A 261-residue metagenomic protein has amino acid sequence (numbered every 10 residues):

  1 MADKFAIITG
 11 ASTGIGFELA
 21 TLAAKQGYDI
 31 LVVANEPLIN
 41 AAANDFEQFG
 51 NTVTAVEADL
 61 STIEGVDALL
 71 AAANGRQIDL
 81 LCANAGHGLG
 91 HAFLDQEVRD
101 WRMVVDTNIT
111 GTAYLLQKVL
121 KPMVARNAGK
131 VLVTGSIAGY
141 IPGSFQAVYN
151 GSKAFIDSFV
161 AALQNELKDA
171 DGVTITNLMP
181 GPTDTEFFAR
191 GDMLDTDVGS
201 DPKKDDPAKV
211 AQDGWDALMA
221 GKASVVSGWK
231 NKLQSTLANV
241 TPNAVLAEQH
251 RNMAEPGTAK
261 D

Functional and structural regions predicted by a protein language model:
S12-T13: Conserved glycine-rich cofactor-binding loop
Q26-A42: Conserved glycine-rich Rossmann-like NAD(P)H-binding loop of the short-chain dehydrogenase/reductase
N84-L89: Conserved NAD(P)H cofactor-binding loop of Rossmann-fold oxidoreductase domains
A92-F93, E97-V105: Substrate-binding pocket helix/loop in short-chain dehydrogenase/reductase
L116, S152: Active-site helix of classical SDR
S136: Residue(s) in the substrate-gating loop at a strand-loop-helix junction that position the organic substrate next
N165-W229, V240, A244-A247: SDR active-site lid
